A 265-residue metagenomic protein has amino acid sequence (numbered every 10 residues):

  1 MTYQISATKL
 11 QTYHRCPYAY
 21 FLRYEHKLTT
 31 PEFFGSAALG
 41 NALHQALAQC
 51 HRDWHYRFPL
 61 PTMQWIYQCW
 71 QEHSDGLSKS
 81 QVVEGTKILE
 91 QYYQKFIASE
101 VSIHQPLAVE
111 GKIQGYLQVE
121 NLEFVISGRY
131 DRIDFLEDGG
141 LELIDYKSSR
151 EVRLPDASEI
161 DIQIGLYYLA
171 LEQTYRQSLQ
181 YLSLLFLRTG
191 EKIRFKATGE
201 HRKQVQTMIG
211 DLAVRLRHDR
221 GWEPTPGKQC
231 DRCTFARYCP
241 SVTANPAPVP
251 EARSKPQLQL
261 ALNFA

Functional and structural regions predicted by a protein language model:
M1-K9: Short acidic, Pro/Gly- and aromatic-enriched capping/linker segments at domain boundaries
M1-T2, Y18-T30, Y67-H73, L143 (+2 more regions): Short amphipathic alpha-helical segments and their helix-coil junctions
Q4-I5, D138, A170-A265: Metal-dependent nuclease catalytic regions and adjoining charged, substrate-binding loops involved in nucleic-acid end
L10-Q11, R15-H55, G85-T86, E90 (+3 more regions): Nuclease catalytic cores
Y13-Y20, A42, W54-W70, Q177-F186: Short, compositionally biased low-complexity segments
C16, L43-H44, R132, Y167 (+2 more regions): A residue-level signal for conserved active-site and pocket-lining positions in enzyme catalytic cores
Q45-Y116: A non-catalytic, helix-rich entry segment at domain boundaries
G111-I209: Mg2+/Mn2+-dependent nuclease catalytic core
